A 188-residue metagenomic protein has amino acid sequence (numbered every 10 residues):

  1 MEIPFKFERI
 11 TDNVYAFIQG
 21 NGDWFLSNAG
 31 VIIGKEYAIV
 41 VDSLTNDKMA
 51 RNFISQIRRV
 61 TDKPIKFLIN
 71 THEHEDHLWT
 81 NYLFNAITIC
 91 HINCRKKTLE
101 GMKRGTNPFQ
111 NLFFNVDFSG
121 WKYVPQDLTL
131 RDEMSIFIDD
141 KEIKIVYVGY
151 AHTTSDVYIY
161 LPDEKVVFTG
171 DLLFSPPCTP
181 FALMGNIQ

Functional and structural regions predicted by a protein language model:
M1-E8: Blade/loop signatures of beta-propeller domains
K6, G20-G22, F118-W121, P125-D127 (+1 more regions): Short Gly/Pro-enriched turn/cap motifs at secondary-structure boundaries
K6, Y15, I87, L128 (+1 more regions): Conserved beta-strand segments of alpha/beta enzyme cores
E8-S55, I159-T169: Conserved beta-strand hairpin/beta-sheet module of binuclear metal-dependent hydrolase folds, prominently
I10-F17, F114-F118, F137-I145: Short Pro/Gly-enriched beta-strand edge/turn motifs at strand-loop
Q19-F25, E100-N107, P180-G185: Acidic/histidine-rich helix-loop elements that form or flank divalent-metal/phosphate-binding sites at the catalytic
Y37-I39, S43-D47, S135, E142-Q188: Metallo-beta-lactamase
K48, S55-F137, T154: Active-site HxH/HxHxD metal-binding segment of metal-dependent hydrolases
